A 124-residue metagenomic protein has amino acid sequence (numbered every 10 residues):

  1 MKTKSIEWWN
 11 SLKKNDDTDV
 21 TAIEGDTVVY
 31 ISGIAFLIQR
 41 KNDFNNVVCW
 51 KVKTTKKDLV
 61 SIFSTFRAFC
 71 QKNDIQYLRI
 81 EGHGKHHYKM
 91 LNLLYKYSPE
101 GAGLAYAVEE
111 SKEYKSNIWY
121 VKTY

Functional and structural regions predicted by a protein language model:
M1-D19: Short amphipathic alpha-helix that is part of the acyltransferase structural core
D17-F44: A conserved beta-strand-loop-helix scaffold within acyl/acetyltransferase catalytic domains
K41-T54: Conserved acetyl-CoA binding element of GNAT-fold acetyltransferases
T55-A68: Conserved acetyl-CoA-binding loop-helix of GNAT-fold acetyltransferases
K72-I75: Short, high-confidence coil segments that cap the C-terminus of an alpha-helix and link into the following beta-strand
R79-L91: Conserved beta-strand-loop-alpha-helix junction that forms the acyl-donor binding cleft
Y88-E100: Short, aromatic/basic amphipathic alpha-helical patches
S98-I118: Conserved catalytic-core motifs of GNAT/GCN5-like acyltransferases
